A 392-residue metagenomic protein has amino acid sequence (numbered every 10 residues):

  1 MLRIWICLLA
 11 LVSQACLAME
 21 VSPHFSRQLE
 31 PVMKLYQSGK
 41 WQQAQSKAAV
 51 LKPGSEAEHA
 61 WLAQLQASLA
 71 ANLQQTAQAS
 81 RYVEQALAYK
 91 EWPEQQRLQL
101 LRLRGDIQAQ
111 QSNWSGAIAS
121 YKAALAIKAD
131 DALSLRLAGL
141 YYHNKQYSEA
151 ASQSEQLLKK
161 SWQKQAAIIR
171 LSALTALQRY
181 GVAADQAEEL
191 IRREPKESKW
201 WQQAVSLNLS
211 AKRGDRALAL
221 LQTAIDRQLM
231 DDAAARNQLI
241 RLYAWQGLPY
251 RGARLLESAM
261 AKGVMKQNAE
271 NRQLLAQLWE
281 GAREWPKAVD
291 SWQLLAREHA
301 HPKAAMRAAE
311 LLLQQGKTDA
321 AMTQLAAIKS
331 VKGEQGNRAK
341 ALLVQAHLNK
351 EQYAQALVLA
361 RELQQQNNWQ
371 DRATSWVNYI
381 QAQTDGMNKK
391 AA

Functional and structural regions predicted by a protein language model:
L2, I6, A10-L100, D106 (+5 more regions): N-terminal leader/linker segments that initiate helical-solenoid repeat arrays
E20-E30, E56-A63, P93-L101, I127-L135 (+8 more regions): Generic helix N-cap/helix-start motif at coil->alpha-helix transitions
A269-R283, D290-K332: Alpha-helical adaptor scaffolds
